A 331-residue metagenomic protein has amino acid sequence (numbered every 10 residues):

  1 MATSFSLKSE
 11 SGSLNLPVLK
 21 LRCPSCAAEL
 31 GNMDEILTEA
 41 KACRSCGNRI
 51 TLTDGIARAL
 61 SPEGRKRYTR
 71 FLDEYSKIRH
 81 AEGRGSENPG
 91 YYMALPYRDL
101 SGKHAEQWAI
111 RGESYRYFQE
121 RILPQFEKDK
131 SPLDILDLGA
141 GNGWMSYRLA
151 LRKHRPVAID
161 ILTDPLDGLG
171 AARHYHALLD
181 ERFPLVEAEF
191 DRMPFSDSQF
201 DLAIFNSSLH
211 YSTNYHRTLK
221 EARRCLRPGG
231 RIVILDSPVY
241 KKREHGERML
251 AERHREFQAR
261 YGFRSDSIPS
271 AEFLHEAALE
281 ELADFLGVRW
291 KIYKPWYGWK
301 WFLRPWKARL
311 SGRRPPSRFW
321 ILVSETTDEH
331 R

Functional and structural regions predicted by a protein language model:
A2-S86: N-terminal auxiliary segments of SAM/dcSAM-dependent transferases
D54, R58-D129, R148: Conserved class I S-adenosyl-L-methionine
L136, N142-R192: Class I SAM-dependent methyltransferase SAM/SAH-binding core
D191-A203: A short acidic, Gly/Pro-enriched loop at the edge of an enzyme's catalytic core that lines a small-molecule cofactor
L202-N214: A short SAM/SAH-binding and catalytic strip from SAM-dependent methyltransferases
H216-R231: A short glycine-rich, Lys/Arg-flanked "PGG" loop and its adjoining helix->strand segment in the class I
V233-F257: Conserved class I S-adenosyl-L-methionine
T327-R331: Short, low-complexity, charge-dense intrinsically disordered segments
